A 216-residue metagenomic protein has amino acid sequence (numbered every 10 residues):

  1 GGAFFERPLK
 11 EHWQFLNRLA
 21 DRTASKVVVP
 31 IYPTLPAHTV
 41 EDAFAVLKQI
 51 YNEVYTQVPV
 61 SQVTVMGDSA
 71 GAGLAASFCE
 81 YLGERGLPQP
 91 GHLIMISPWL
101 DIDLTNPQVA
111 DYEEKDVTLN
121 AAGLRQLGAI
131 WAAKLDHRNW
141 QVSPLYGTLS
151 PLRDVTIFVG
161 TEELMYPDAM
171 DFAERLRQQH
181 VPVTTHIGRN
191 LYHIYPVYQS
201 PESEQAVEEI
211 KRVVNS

Functional and structural regions predicted by a protein language model:
G1-S216: Alpha/beta-hydrolase superfamily serine-hydrolase fold, recognizing
